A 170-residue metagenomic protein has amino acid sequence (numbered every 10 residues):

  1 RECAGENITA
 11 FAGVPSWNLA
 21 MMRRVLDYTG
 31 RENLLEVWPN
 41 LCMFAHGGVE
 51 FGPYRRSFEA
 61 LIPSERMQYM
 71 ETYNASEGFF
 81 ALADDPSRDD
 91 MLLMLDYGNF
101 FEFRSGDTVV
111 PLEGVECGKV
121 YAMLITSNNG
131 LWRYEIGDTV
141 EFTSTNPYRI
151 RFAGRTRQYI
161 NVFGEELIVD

Functional and structural regions predicted by a protein language model:
R1-D170: Active-site glycine/GP-rich loop and adjacent strand/helix microenvironment that borders small-molecule binding pockets
